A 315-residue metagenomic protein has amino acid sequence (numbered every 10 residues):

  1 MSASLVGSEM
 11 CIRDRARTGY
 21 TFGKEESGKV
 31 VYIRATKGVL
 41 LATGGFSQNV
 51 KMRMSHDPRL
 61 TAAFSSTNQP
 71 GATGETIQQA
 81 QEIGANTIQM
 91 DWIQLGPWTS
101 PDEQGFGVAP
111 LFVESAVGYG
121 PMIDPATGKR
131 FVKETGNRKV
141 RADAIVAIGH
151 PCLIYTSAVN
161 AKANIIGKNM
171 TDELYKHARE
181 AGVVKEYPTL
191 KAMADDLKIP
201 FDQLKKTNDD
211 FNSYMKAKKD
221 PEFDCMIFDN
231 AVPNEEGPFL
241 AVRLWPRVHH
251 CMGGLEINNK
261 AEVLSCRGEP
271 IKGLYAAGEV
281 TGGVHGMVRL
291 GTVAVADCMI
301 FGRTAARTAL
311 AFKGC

Functional and structural regions predicted by a protein language model:
M1-G7, C11-I12: Single conserved hydrophobic/aromatic residue that forms the stacking wall/gate of nucleotide- or nucleobase-binding
S8, G118-K133, G253-S265: Active-site and channel-lining beta-strand-loop segments that bind or position nucleotide-derived/phosphorylated
A16-E103, F301-T304: Glycine-rich loop(s) and the adjacent beta-strand/alpha-helix scaffold that form part
V30, T67-Q69, A109-E114, L244-V248 (+1 more regions): Short Gly/Pro-enriched turn/cap motifs at secondary-structure boundaries
I77-N86, K205-N208, D297-C315: Internal hydrophobic alpha-helix adjacent to the cofactor/substrate pocket in enzyme cavities
I77-Q79, N86-I199, Q203: An anion/pyrophosphate-binding glycine-rich loop and adjacent beta-alpha core in soluble alpha-beta enzymes
L95-S100, G136-R141, P246-M252, V280-V295: Glycine-rich phosphate/pyrophosphate-binding beta-alpha loops
Q203-V288: A glycine-rich dinucleotide-binding beta-alpha-beta segment and adjacent secondary-structure elements that constitute
